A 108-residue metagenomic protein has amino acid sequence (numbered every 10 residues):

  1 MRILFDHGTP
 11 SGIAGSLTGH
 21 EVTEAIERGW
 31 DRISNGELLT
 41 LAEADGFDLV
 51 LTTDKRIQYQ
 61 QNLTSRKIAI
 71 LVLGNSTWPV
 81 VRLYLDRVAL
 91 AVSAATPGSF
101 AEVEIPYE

Functional and structural regions predicted by a protein language model:
M1, R66-I68: Change "...and in nucleic-acid phosphodiester-cleaving endonucleases..." to "...and in nucleic-acid processing enzymes
M1-D48: N-terminal first-folded block
H7, T53-K55, G74: Short secondary-structure boundary segments
G12-G19, I57-S65: Short loop/helix-cap segments at secondary-structure boundaries that form the rim of catalytic
W30, Q58, S76-V80: Glycine-/small-residue-rich active-site loops that bind phosphorylated ligands and cofactors
A42-L63: Acidic, metal-binding active-site segment of PIN/NYN-like and related structure-specific nucleases
I68-E108: C-terminal structural segments of small proteins and small subunits
